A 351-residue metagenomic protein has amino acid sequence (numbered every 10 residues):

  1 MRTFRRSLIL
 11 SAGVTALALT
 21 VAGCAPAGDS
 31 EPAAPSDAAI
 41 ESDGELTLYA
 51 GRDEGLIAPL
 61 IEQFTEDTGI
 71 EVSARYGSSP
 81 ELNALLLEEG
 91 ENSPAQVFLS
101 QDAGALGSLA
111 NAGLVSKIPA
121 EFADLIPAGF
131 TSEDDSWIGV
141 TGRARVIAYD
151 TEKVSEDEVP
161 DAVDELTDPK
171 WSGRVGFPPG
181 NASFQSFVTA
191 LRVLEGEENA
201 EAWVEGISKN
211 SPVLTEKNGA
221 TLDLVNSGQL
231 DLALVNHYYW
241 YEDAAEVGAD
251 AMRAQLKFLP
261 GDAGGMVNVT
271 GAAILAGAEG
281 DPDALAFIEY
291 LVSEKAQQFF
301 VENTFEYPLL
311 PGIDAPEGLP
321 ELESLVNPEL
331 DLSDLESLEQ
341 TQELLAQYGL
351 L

Functional and structural regions predicted by a protein language model:
M1-G28: Secretory targeting and sorting signals
C24-D43: Short, low-complexity, disordered segments immediately C-terminal to signal peptides in bacterial exported proteins
A50-A58, G77-E81, L87, S93-L230: Extracytoplasmic ligand-binding site segments that recognize negatively charged/polar headgroups
G104-S108, D231-R253: A ligand-binding cleft/hinge motif common to bilobed small-molecule-binding domains
R143, V204-S208, V213-T215, D250-A276: Periplasmic-binding protein-like
V146-K153, R192, N268-G280, F299-F300: A bilobed periplasmic-binding-protein/Venus flytrap-type ligand-binding module shared by bacterial periplasmic
G173-P179, Y290-D314: Periplasmic-binding protein-like
E198-A200, E306-L351: An extracytoplasmic/periplasmic, membrane-proximal ligand-sensing/linker region
